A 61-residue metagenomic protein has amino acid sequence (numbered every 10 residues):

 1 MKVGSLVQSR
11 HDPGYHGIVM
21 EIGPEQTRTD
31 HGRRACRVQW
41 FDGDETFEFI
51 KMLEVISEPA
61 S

Functional and structural regions predicted by a protein language model:
K2-P59: Basic/aromatic-rich interaction segments and small domains that mediate binding to polyanionic partners
